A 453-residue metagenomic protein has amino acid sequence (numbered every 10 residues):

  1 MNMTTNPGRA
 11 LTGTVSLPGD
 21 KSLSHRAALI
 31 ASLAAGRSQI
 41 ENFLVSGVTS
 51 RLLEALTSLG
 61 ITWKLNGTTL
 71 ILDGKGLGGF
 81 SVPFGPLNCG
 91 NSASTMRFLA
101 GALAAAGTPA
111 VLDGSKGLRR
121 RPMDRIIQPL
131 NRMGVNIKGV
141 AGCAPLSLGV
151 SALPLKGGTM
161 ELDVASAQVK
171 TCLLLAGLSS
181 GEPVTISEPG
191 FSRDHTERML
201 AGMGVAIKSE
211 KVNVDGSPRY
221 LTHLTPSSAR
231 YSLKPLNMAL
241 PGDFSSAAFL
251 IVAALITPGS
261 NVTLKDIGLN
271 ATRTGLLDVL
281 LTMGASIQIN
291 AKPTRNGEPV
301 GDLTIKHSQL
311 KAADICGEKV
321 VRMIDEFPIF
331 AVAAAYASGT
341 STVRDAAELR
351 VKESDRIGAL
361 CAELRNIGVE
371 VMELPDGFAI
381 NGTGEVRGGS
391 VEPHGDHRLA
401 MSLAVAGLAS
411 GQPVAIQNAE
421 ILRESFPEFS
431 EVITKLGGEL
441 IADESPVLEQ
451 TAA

Functional and structural regions predicted by a protein language model:
M1-A453: Structural preference for solvent-exposed beta-strand-turn elements and adjacent flexible terminal/loop segments within
